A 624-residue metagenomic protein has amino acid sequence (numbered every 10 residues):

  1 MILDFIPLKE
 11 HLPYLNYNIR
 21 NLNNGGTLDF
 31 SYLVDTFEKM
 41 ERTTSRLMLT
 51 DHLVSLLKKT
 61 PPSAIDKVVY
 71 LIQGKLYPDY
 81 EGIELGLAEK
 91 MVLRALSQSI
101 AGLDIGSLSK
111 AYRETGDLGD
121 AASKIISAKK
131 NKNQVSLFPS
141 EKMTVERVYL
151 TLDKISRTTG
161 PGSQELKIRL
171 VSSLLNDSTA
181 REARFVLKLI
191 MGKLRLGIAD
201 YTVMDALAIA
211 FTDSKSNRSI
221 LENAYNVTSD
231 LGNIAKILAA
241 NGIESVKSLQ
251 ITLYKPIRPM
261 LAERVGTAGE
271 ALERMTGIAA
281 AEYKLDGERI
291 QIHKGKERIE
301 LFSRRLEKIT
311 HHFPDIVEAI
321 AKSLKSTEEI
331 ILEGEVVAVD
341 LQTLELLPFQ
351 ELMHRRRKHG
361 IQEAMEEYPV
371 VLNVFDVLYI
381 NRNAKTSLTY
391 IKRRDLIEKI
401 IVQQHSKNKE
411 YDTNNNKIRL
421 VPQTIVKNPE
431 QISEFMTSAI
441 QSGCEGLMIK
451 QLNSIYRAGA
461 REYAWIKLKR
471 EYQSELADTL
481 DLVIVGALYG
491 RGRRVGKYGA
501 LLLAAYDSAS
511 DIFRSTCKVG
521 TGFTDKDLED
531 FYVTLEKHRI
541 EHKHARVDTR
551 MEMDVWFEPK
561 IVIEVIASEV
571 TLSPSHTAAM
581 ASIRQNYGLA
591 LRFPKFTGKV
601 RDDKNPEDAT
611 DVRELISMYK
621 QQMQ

Functional and structural regions predicted by a protein language model:
I2-N428, L501-A504, S508-K518, V547-M551 (+1 more regions): N-terminal nucleic-acid-engaging modules of covalent nucleotidyltransferase systems
G192, H359, S454, E471 (+3 more regions): Short beta-turn/strand-loop junction motif enriched in small, turn-promoting residues
M260-A281, L285, P429-F435, Q451-R491: Flexible, glycine/threonine-enriched loop-and-boundary segments that flank and lead into catalytic domains of large
H293-G295, A458-E462, D478, R494-G499 (+1 more regions): Short glycine/proline-enriched turns and hinge-like loops at secondary-structure junctions
T310-H311, I512-D548, F557: A short-motif feature that recognizes glycine-rich, charge-decorated loops that bind or process nucleotide phosphates
K427-E434, S454-A458, W465, I540-E558: Beta-rich nucleic-acid/ligand-interaction surfaces
T437-C444: Detector for conserved single-position "signature" residues within domains
L535-R592: C-terminal structured "cap/appendage" subdomains that terminate the fold
